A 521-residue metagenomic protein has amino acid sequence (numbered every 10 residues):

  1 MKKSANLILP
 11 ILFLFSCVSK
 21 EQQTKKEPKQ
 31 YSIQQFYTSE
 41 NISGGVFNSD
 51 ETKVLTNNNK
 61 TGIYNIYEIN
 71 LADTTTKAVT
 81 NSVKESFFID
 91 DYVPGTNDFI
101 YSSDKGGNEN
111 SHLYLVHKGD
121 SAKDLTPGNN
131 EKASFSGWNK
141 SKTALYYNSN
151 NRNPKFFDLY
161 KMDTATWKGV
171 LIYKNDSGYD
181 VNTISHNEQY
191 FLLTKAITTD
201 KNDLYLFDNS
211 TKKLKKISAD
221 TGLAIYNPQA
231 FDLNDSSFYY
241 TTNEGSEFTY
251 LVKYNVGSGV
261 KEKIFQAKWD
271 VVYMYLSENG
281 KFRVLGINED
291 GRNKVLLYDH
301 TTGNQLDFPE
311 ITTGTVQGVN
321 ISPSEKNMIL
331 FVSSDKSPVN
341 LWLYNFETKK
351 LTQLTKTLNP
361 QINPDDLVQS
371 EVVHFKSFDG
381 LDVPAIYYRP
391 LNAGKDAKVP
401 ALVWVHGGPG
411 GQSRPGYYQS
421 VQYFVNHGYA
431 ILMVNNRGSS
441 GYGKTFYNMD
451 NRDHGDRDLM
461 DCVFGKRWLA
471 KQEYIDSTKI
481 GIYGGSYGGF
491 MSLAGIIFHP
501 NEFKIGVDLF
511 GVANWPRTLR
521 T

Functional and structural regions predicted by a protein language model:
K2-P10: Sec-dependent signal peptide recognition, specifically the positively charged N-region followed immediately by
F15-S16: C-terminal motif of bacterial Sec signal peptides marking the signal peptidase cleavage site
S19: Short, conserved catalytic or interaction motifs in soluble domains
T24-Q30, N57-A78, D98, D104-D124 (+8 more regions): Beta-propeller blade-edge and WD-like acidic-aromatic loop motif
Y31-T38: Acidic, proline/glycine-rich low-complexity intrinsically disordered segments
S39-N57, V83-S102, L113, N129-N148 (+8 more regions): Conserved beta-propeller blade repeats
S49, T74, P94, N108 (+12 more regions): Structured loop/turn residues at beta-strand edges in well-structured enzyme cores
G318-T521: Serine-hydrolase catalytic core recognition
